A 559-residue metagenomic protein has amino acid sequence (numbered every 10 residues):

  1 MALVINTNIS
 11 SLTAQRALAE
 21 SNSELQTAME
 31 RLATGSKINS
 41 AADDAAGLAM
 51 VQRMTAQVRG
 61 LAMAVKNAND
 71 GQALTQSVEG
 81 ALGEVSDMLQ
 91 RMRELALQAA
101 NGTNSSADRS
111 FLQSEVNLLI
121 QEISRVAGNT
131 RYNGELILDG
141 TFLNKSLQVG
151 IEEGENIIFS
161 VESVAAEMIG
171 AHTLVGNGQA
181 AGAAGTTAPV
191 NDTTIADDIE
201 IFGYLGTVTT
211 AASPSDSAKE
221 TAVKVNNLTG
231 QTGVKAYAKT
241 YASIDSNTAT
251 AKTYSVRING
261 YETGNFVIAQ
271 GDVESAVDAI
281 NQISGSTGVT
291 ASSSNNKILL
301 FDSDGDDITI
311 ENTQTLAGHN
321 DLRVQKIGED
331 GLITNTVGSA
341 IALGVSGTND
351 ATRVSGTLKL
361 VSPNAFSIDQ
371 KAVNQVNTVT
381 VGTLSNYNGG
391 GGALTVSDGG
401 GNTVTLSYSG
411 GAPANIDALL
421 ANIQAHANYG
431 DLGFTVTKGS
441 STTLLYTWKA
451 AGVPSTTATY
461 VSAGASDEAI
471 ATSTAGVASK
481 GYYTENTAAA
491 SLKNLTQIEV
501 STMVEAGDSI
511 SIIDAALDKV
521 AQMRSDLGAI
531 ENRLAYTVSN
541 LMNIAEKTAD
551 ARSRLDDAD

Functional and structural regions predicted by a protein language model:
M1-S441, L445-S455, Y460-G464, T472-D559: Primary detection of the long, small/polar-rich alpha-helical "axial" segments characteristic of bacterial flagellar
